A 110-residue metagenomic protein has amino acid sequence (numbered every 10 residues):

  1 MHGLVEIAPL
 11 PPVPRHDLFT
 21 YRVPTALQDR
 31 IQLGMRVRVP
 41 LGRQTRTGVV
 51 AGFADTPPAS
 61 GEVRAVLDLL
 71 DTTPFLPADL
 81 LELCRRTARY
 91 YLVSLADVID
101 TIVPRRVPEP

Functional and structural regions predicted by a protein language model:
M1-P110: Accessory, non-ATPase domains that flank or precede helicase/AAA+ motor cores in DNA-metabolism machines
